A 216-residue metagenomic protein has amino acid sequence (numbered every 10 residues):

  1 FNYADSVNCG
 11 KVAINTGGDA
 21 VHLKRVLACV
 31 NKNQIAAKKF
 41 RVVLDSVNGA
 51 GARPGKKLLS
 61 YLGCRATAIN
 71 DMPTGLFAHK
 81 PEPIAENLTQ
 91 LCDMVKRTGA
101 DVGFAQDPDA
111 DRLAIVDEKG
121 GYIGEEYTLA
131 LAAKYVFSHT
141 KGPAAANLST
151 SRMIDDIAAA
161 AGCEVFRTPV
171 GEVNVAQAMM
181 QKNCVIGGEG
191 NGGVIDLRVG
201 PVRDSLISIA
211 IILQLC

Functional and structural regions predicted by a protein language model:
F1-T98: Gly/Ser/Thr-enriched, mixed-charge loops and adjacent short helices that form phosphate/oxyanion-binding elements
K24-L27, R53-K56, S60, L88-K96 (+4 more regions): Predominant activation on well-ordered alpha-helical scaffold segments within soluble catalytic domains
L44-V47, N70, Q106-P108, A146 (+1 more regions): Active-site flanking residues adjacent to catalytic metal/cofactor-binding acidic residues
R53-K57, A78-E82, L113-E118, I154-A160 (+2 more regions): Short acidic, glycine/serine/threonine-rich loops at helix termini
G63-I69, Y122-Y127, G162-V170: Short hydrophobic/aromatic-enriched beta-strand-loop microsegments
N70-T74, Y127-A130, P169-N174, N191-G192: Short, acidic/turn-prone active-site loops that include or flank metal/cofactor- and phosphate-binding residues
Q90, M94-A161: Replace "Mg2+/Mn2+-dependent" with "divalent metal-dependent
D101-V102, T140-C216: Phosphate-binding and adjacent anionic-ligand microenvironments
